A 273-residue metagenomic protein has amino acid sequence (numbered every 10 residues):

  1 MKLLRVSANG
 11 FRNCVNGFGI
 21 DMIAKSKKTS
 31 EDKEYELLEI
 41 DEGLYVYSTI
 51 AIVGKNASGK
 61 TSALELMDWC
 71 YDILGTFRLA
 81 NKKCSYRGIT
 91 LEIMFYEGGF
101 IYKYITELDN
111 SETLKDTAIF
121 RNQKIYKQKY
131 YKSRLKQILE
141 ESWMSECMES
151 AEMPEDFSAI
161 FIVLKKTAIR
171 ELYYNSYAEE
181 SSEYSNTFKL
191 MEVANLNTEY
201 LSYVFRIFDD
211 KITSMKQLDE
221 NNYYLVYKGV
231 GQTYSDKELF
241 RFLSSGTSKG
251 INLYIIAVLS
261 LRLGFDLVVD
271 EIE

Functional and structural regions predicted by a protein language model:
K2-D21, I73-R262: Phosphate-coordinating catalytic segments in nucleotide- and nucleic-acid-processing enzymes
K2-D68: Pre-Walker A-like glycine/lysine-rich segment at the N-terminus of P-loop NTPase domains
D266-L267: Hydrophobic "anchor" residues on beta-strands that sit immediately upstream of conserved functional sites
D270-I272: Walker B catalytic acidic pair
